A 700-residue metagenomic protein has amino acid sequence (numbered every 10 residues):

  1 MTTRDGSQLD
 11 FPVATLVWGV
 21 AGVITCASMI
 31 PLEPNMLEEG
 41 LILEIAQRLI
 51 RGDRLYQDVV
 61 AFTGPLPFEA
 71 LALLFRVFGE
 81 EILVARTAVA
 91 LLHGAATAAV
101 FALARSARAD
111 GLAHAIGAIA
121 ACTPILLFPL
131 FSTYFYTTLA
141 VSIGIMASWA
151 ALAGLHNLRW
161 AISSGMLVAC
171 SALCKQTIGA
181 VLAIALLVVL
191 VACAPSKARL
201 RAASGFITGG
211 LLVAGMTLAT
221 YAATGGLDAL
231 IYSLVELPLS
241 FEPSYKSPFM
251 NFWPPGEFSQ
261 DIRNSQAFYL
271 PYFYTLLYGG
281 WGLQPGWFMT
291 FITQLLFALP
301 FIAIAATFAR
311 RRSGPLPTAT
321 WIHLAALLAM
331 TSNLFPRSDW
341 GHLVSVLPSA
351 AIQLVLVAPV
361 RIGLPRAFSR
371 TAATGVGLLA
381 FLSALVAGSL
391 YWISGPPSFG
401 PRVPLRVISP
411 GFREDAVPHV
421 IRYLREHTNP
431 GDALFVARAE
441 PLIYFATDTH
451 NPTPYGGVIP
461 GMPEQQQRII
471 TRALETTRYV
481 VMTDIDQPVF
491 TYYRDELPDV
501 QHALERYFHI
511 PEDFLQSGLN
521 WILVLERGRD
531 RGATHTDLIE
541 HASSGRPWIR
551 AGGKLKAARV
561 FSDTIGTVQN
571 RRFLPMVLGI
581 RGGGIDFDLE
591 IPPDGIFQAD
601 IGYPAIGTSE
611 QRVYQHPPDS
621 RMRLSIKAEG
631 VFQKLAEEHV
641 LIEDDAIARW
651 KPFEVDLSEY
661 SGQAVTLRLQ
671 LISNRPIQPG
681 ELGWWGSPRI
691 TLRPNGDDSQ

Functional and structural regions predicted by a protein language model:
L32, F68, I82, R86 (+5 more regions): Aromatic- and kink-enriched transmembrane "portal" helix at the membrane-lumen/periplasm boundary that abuts
V100-I125, V141-S142, L155-I162, A319: Transmembrane-helix signature of polytopic, membrane-embedded enzymes that assemble or transfer cell-envelope glycans
L139-A169, L187-V191, A350-Q353: Specific aromatic-rich, kink-prone transmembrane helix
G144-S163, K197, G286-T290, F297 (+2 more regions): Membrane-interface transmembrane helices that cradle and orient dolichyl/undecaprenyl
W160-Q176, L182-L190, L211-L212, T217 (+1 more regions): Membrane-interface alpha helices of multi-pass inner-membrane proteins
A180, A329, F335-G375: Hydrophobic/aromatic-rich transmembrane helices and adjacent perimembrane loops
V407-G461, T471-V489, S517-L519: Short periplasmic/luminal acceptor-recognition loop of GT-C membrane glycosyltransferases, typified by
G528-Q700: Gly-Asp-aromatic-enriched flexible segments
